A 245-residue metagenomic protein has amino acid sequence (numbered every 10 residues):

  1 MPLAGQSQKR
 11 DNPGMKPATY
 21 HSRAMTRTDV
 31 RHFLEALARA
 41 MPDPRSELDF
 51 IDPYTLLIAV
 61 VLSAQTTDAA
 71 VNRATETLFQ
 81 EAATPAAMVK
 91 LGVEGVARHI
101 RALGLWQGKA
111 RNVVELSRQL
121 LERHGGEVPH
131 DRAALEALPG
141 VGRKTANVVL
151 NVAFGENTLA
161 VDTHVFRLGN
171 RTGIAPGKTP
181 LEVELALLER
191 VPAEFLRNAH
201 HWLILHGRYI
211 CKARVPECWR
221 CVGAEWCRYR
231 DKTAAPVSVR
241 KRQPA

Functional and structural regions predicted by a protein language model:
M1-S22: N-terminal amphipathic/basic-hydrophobic helices that include classical n-h-c signal peptides and signal-anchor
P17-K241: Catalytic cores of DNA base-excision repair glycosylases
A245: Phosphate/ribose-recognition catalytic cores of enzymes acting on nucleotide-derived substrates
